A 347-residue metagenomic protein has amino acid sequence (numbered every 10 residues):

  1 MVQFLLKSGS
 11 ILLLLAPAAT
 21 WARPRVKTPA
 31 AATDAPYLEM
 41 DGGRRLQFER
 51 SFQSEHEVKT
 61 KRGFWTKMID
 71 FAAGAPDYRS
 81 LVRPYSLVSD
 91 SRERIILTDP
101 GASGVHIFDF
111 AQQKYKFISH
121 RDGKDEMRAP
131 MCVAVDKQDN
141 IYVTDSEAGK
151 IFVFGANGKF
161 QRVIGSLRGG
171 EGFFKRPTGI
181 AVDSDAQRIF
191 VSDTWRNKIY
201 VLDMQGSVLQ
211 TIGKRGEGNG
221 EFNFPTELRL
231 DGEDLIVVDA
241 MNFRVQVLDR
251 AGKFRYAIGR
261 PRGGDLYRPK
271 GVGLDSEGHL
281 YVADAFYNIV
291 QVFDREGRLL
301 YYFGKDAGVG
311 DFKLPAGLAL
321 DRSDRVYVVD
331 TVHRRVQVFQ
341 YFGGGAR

Functional and structural regions predicted by a protein language model:
V2-A22: Sec-dependent N-terminal signal peptides of Gram-negative exported proteins
R23-R347: Eukaryotic scaffold repeat domains enriched in small/polar residues
